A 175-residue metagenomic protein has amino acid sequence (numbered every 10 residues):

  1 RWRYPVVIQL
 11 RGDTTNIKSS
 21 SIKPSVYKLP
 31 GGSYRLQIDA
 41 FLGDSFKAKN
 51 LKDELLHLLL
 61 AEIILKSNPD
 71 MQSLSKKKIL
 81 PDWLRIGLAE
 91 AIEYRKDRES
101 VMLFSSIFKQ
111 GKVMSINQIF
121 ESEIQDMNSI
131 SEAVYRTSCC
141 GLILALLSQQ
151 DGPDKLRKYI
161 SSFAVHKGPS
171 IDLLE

Functional and structural regions predicted by a protein language model:
R1-K77, P81, P169-S170: Juxtacatalytic substrate-recognition/specificity segment
P69-E175: Acidic/His/Gly-enriched intrinsically disordered linker/tail segments that often contain short helix/coil "MoRF-like"
